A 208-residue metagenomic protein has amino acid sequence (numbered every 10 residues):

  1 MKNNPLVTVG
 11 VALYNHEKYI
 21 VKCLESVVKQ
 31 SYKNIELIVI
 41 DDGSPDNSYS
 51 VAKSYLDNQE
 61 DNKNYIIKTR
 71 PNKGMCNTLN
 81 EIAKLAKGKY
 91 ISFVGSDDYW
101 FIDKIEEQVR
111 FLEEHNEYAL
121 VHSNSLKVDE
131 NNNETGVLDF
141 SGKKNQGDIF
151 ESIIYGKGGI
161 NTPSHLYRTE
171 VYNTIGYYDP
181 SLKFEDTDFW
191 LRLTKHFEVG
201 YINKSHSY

Functional and structural regions predicted by a protein language model:
M1-K29: N-proximal low-complexity "stem/linker" segments adjacent to membrane-targeting elements
Y19-V21, D46-Y55, L79, Y99 (+1 more regions): Acidic helix N-cap motif at the loop->helix transition within catalytic regions of sugar-transfer enzymes
S26, D41-V51, G95: A conserved acidic beta->alpha catalytic loop
I35-G43, I66-R70, G95-S96: Short beta-strand/loop segment that forms part of the nucleotide-sugar
T69-A86, E107: Glycine-rich, basic loop-to-helix element that forms the pyrophosphate-binding segment of sugar-nucleotide handling
K84, S123, G142-Y208: Conserved nucleotide-sugar donor-binding catalytic segment
I91: Short aromatic/hydrophobic "clamp" motif used to bind/position activated sugar donors
D103-G136: Conserved donor NDP-sugar-binding/catalytic core segment of glycosyltransferases
